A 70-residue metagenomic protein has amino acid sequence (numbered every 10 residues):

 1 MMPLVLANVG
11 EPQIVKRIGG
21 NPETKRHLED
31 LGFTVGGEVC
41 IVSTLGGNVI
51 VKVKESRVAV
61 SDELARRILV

Functional and structural regions predicted by a protein language model:
M1-V70: Compact, glycine-rich, soluble single-domain proteins
